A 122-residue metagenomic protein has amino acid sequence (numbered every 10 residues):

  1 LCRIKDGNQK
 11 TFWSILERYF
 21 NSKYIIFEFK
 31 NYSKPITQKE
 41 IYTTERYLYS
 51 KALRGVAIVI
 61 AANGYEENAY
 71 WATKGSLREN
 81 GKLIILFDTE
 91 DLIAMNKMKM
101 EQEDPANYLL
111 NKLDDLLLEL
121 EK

Functional and structural regions predicted by a protein language model:
L1-K122: Mixed-charge (Asp/Glu-Lys/Arg
